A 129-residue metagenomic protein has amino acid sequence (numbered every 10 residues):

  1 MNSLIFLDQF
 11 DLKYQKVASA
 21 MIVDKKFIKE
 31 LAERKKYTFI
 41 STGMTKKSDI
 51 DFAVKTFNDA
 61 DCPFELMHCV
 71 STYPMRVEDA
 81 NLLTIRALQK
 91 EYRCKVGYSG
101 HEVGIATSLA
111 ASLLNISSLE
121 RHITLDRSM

Functional and structural regions predicted by a protein language model:
M1-M129: Catalytic cores and adjacent flexible loops of soluble metabolic enzymes that perform enolate/carbanion chemistry on
